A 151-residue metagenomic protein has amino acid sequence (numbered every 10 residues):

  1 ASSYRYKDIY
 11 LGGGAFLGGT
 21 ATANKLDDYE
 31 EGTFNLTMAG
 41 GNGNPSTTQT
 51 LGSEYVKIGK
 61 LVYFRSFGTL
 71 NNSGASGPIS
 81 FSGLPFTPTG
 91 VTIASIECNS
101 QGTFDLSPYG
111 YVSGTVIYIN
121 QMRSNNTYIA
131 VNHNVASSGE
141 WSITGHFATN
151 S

Functional and structural regions predicted by a protein language model:
A1-S2, A21-K25, T33-I58, F67-T89 (+1 more regions): Surface-exposed ligand/attachment interfaces on beta-rich extracellular proteins
S3-Y4, I9-A21, L26: Low-complexity, small-hydrophobic/phenylalanine-enriched stretches that adopt extended beta/coil conformations used
Y10, E54-V56, Y111: Well-ordered beta-strand positions
V62: Phosphate-centric recognition/catalysis
G68-M122: Terminal beta-strand-rich extracellular "head" domains that mediate receptor/glycan or other ligand binding
S137-S151: Short, structured beta-strand segments at or near domain termini in extracellular proteins/domains
